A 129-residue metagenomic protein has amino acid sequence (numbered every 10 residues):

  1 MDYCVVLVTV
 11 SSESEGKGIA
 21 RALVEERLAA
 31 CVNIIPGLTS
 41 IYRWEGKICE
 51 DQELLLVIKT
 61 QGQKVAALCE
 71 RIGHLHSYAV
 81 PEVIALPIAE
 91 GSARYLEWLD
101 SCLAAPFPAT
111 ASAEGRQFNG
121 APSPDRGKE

Functional and structural regions predicted by a protein language model:
M1-G120, P124-E129: Positively charged, small/polar-rich N-terminal and surface patches that mediate targeting and assembly and bind
